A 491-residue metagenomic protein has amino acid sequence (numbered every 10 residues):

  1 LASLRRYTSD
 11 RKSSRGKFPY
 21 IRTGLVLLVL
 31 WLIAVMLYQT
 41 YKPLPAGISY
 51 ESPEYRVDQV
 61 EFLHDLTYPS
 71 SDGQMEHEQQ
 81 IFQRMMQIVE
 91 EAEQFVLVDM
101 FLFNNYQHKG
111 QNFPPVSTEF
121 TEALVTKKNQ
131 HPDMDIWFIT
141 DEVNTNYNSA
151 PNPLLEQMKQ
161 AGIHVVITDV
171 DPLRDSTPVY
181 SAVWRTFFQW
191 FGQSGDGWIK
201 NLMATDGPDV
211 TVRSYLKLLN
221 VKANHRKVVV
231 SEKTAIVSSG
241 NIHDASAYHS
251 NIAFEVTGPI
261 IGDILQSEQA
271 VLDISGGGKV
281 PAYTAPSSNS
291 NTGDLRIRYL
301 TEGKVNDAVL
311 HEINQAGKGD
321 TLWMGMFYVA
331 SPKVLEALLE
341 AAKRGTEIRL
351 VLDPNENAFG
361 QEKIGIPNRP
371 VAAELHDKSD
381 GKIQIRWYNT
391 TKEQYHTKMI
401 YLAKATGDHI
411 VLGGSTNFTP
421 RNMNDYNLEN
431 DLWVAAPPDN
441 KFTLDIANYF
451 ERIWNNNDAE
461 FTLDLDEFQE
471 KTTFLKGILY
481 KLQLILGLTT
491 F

Functional and structural regions predicted by a protein language model:
A2-F491: Charged, low-complexity intrinsically disordered terminal segments
